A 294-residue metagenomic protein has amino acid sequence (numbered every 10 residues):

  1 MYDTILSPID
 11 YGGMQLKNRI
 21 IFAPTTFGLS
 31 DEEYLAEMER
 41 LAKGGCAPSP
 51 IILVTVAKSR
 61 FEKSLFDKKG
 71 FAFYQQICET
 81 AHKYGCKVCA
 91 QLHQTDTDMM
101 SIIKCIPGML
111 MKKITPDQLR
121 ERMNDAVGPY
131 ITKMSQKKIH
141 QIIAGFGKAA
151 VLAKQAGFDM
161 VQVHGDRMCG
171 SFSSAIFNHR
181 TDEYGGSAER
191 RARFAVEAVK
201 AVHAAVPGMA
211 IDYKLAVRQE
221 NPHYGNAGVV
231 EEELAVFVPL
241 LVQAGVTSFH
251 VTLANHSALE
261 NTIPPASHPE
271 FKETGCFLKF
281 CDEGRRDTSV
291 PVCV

Functional and structural regions predicted by a protein language model:
M1-V294: Flavin-dependent oxidoreductase catalytic cores
